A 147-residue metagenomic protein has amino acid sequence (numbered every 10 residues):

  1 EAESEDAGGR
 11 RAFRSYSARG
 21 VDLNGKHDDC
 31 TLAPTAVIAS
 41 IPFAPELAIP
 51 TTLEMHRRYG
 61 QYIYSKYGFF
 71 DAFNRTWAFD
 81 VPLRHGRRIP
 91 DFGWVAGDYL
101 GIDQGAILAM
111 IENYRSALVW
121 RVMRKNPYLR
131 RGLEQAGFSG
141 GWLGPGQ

Functional and structural regions predicted by a protein language model:
E1-Q147: Ser/Thr/Asn(+Pro)-rich, low-complexity disordered segments
